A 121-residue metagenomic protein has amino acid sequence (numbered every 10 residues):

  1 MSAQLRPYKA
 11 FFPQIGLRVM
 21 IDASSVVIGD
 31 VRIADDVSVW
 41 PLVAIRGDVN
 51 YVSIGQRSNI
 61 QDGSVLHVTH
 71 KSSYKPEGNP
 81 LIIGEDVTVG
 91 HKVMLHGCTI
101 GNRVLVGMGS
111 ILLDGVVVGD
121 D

Functional and structural regions predicted by a protein language model:
M1-A3, H70-S73, E77-N79: Acidic/polar low-complexity surface segments
M1-R18: Terminal amphipathic alpha-helical/low-complexity segments used for targeting or macromolecular assembly
L17, D22-A23, I28-G29, A34-D35 (+12 more regions): Left-handed beta-helix
